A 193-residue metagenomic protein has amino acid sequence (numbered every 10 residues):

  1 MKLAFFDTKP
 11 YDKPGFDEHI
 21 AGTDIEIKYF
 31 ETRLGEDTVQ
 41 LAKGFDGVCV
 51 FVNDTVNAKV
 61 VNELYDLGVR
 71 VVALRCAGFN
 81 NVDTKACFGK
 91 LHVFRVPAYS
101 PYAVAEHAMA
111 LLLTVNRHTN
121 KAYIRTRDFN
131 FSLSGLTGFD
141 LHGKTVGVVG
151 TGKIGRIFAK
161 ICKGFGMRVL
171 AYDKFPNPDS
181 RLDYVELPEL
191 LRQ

Functional and structural regions predicted by a protein language model:
M1-F45: N-terminal glycine-/charge-rich "phosphate-binding" loop or analogous flexible N-terminal tail
T8-Y11, E31-G35, V52-V56, R75-F79 (+1 more regions): Short beta->alpha connector loops
H19, H107, L111, I157 (+1 more regions): Rossmann-fold NAD(P)-dependent oxidoreductase module
K28-R33, V52, R125-S134, P178-Y184: Short gly/ser/thr-rich secondary-structure transition/capping motifs
E36-G44, N62, E186-R192: Short amphipathic alpha-helix with an adjacent loop that forms part of the alpha/beta core around
F45-Y123: Phosphate/diphosphate ligand-binding glycine-rich loop within oxidoreductases
S134-Q193: Rossmann-like dinucleotide/phosphate-binding beta-alpha-beta segment
